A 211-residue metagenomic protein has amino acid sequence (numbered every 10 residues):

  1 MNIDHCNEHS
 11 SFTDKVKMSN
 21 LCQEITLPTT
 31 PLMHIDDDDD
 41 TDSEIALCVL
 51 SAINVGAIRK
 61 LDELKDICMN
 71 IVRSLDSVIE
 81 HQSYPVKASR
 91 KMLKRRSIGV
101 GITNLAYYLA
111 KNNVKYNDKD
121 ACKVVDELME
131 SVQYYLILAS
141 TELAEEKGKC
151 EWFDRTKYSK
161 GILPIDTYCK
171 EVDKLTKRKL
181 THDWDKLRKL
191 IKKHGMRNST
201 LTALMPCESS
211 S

Functional and structural regions predicted by a protein language model:
M1-M92, I102-L109: Function-dense linear segments that define catalytic or interfacial modules in macromolecule-processing proteins
T30, D39, S199, S209-S211: Gly/Pro-rich active-site capping loops and adjacent beta-alpha segments that organize cofactor/substrate pockets
P31-H34, T167, E208-S209: A generic alpha-helix propensity feature with a strong bias for hydrophobic helices
C68-S89, L93, K115-C207: Internal maturation/activation junctions in enzymes
